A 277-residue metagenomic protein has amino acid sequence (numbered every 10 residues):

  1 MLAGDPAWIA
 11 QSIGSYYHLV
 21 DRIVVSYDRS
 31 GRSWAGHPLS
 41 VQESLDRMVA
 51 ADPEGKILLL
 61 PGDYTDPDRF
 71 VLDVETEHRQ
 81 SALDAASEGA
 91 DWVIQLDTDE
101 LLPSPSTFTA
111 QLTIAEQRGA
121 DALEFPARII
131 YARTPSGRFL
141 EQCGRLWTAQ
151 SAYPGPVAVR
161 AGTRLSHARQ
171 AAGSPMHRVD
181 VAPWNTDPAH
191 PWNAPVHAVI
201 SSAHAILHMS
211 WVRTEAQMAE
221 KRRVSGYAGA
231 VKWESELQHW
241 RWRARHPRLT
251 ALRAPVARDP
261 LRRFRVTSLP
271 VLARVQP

Functional and structural regions predicted by a protein language model:
M1-L2: Short, hydrophobic/glycine-enriched beta-strand segments
D5-Y27, R32-E43: Short, well-formed alpha-helical segments that are part of the catalytic scaffolds of diverse glycosyltransferases
G14-D21, S87, A110-Q117: Short, surface-exposed basic-aromatic patches at helix termini and helix-loop junctions that form
D28-W92: Active-site-proximal specificity loops/subdomain of glycosyltransferases
R69-Q80, L102-P277: Catalytic-site signature of metal-activated, phosphate-bearing donor transferases, centered on the GT-A/GT-A-like
D97-L101: The conserved acidic donor/metal-binding loop of glycosyltransferases
